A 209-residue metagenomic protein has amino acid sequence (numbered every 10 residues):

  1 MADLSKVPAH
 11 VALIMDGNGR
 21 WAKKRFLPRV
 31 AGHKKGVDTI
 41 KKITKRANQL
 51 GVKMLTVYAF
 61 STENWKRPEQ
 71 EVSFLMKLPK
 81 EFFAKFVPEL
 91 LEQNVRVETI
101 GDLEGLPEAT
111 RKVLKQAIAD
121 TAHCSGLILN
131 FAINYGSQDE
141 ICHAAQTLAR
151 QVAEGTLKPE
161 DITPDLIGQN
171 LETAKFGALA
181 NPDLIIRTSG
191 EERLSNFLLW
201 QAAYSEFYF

Functional and structural regions predicted by a protein language model:
M1-F209: Flexible, compositionally biased loop and terminal segments
